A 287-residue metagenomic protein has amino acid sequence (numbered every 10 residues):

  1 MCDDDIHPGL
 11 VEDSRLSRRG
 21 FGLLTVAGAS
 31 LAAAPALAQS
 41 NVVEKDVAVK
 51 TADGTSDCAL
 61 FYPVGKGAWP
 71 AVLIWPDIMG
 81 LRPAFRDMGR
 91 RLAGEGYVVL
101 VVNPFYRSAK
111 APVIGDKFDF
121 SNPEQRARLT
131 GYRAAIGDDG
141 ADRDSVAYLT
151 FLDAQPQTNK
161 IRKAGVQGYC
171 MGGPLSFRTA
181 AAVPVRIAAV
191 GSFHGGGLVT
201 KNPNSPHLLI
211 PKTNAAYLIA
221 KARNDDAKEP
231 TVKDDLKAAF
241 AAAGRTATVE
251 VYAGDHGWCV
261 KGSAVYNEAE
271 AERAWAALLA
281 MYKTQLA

Functional and structural regions predicted by a protein language model:
M1-L16: N-terminal secretory signal peptides
R15-L31: N-terminal export leaders
L37-V64: N-terminal cap/lid segment of alpha/beta-hydrolase-fold proteins
W69-D77: Short beta-strand element of the alpha/beta-hydrolase
F118-G165: Gly/Ser-rich "nucleophile elbow"/oxyanion-hole loop immediately N-terminal to the catalytic nucleophile in hydrolases
V146-P206: Primarily recognizes the serine-hydrolase "nucleophile elbow" in alpha/beta-hydrolase and SGNH/GDSL folds
I219-K221: Short beta-strand/loop motif that positions the catalytic acidic residue of the alpha/beta-hydrolase fold
A243-A287: C-terminal catalytic histidine-bearing segment of alpha/beta-hydrolase fold enzymes
